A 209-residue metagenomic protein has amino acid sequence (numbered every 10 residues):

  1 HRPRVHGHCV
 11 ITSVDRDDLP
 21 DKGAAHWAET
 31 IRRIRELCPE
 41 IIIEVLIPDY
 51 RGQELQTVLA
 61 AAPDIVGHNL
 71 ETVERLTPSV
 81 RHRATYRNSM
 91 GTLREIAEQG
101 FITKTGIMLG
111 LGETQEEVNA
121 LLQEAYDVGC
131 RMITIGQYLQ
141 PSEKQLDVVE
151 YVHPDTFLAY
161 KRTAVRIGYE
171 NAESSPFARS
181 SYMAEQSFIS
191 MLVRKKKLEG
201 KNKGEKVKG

Functional and structural regions predicted by a protein language model:
H1-E29: A glycine-rich phosphate/pyrophosphate-binding beta-strand-loop-alpha-helix module
R2-V5, E29-I41, L59-A61, R87-K104 (+1 more regions): Auxiliary Fe-S-binding modules of radical SAM enzymes
V10-P20, Y50-E54, D64-Y86, I102-K104 (+2 more regions): Conserved radical SAM core fold
A24-I31, G52-Q56, L70, E74 (+1 more regions): Hydrophobic, well-ordered secondary-structure segments
L46: Conserved phosphate-interacting/catalytic interface
